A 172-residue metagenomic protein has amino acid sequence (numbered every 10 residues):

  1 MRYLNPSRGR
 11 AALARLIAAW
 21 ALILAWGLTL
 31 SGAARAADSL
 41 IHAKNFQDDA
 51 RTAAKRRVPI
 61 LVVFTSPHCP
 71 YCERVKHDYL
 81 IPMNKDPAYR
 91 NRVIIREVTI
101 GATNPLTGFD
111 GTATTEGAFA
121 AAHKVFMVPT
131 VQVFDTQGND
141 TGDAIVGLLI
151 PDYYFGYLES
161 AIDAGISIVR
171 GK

Functional and structural regions predicted by a protein language model:
M1-A14: N-terminal secretory signal peptides that target proteins for export/translocation
I17-T29: Bacterial N-terminal signal peptides
L30-A36: Sec/Tat signal peptide C-region and signal peptidase I cleavage site
H42-P59: A short beta-strand-turn-helix
R56-C69: Short active-site neighborhood of thiol/selenol oxidoreductases, capturing the structured segment around
E73-P87: Typically the conserved alpha-helix immediately C-terminal to a functionally engaged Cys/Sec in thioredoxin-like
A88-A113: Thiol-based oxidoreductase modules, predominantly thioredoxin-like and allied folds used for disulfide exchange
A122, F126-M127, V133-S167: Non-catalytic, surface beta->alpha helical segment in thiol-disulfide oxidoreductase systems
